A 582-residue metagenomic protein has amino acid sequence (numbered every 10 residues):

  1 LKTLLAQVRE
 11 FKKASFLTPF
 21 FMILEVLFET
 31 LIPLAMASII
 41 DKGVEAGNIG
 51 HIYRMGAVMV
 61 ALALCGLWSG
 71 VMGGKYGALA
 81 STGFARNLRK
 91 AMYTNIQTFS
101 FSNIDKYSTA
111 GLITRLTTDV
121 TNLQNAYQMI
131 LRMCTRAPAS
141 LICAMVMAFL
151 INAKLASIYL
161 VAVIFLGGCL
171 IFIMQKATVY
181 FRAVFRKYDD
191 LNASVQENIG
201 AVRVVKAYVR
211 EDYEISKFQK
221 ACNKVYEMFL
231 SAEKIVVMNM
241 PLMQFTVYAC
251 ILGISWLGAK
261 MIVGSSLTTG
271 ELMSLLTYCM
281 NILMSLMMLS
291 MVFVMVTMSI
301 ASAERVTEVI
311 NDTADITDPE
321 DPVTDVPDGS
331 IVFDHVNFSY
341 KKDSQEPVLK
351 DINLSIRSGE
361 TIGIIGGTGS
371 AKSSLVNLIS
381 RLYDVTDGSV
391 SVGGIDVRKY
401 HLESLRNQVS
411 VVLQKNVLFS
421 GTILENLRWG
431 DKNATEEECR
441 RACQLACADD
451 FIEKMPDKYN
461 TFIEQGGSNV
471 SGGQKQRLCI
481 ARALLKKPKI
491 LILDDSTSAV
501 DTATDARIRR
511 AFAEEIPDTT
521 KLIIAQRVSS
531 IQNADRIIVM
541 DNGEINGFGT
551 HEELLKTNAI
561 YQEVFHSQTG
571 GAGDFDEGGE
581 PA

Functional and structural regions predicted by a protein language model:
L1-E29, M36, V44-V58, C65 (+16 more regions): Membrane-integrated ABC transporters
E10, A14-L27, L62, W68 (+2 more regions): Transmembrane helices of ABC transporter permease
E10-K12, G77, T98-S102, T118-L131 (+7 more regions): An intracellular "coupling" helix at the cytosolic face of ABC transporter transmembrane type-1 domains
F16, F28, I32-A35, Y53 (+14 more regions): Residue-level signal for transmembrane alpha-helical positions in Major Facilitator Superfamily
I32, M36, A57, G73 (+9 more regions): Hydrophobic/aromatic residues in alpha-helical transmembrane segments
A46, T82, K90-T114, T118-V120 (+6 more regions): Short intracellular "coupling" helices and adjacent cytoplasmic loop segments at the cytosolic face of multi-pass
G47-R54, C143, M147-V161, G168 (+2 more regions): Helix-loop-helix
T324-A582: ABC-type nucleotide-binding domain
